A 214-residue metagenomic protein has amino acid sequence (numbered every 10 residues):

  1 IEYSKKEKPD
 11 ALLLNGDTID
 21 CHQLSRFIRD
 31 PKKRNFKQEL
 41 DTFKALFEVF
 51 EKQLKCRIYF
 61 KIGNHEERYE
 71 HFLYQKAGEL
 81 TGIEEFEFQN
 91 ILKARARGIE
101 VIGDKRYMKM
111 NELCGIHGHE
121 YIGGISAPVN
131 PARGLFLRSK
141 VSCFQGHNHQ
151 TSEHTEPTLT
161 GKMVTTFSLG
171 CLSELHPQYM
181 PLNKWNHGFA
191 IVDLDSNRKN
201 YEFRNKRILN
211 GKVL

Functional and structural regions predicted by a protein language model:
I1-R95: Core catalytic region of metal-dependent phosphoesterases/phosphodiesterases, especially metallo-beta-lactamase-like
S4-K8, K52-Q53, A94-A96, M108-M110 (+2 more regions): Flexible, charged surface loops at secondary-structure boundaries
K6, K199-L214: Polar, enzyme-active/binding microenvironments
N15, K61-G63, D104, I116-H119 (+1 more regions): Short His-Asn-centered micro-motif
I28, F60, H187-L194, G211-L214: A general structural signal for short secondary-structure boundary/capping elements
R57-H65, I102-R106, R204-I208: Acidic carboxylate-rich catalytic motifs and surrounding loops in phosphoryl-/glycosyl-chemistry enzymes
K76-C114, G118, G124-V129, V141 (+1 more regions): Active-site-proximal loop/helix segment associated with metal-binding centers of metalloenzymes
E112-K206: Conserved beta-sheet core of the metallophosphoesterase superfamily
